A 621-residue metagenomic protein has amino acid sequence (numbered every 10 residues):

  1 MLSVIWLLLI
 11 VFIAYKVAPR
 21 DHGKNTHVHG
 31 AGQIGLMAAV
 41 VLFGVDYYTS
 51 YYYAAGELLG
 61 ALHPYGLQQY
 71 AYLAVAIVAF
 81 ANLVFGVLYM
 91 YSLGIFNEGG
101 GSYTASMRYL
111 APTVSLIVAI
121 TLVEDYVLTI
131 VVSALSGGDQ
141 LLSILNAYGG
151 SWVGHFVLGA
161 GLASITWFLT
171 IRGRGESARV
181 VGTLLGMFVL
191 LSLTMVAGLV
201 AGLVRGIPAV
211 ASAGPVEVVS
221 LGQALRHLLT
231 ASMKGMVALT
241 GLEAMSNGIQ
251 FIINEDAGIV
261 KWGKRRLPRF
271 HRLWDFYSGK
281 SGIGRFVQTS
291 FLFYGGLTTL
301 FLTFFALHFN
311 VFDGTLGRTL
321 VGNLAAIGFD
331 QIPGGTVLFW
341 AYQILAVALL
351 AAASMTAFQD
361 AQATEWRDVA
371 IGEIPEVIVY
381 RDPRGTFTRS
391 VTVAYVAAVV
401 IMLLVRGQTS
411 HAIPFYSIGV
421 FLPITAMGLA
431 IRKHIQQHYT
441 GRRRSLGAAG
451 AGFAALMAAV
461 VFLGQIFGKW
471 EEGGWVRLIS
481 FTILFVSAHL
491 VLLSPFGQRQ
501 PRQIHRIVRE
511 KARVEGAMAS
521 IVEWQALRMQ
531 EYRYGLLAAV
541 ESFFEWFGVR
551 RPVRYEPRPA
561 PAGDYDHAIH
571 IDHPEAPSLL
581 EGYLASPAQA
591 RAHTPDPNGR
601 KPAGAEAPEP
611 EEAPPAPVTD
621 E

Functional and structural regions predicted by a protein language model:
M1-V17, L58-T121, V132-L162, Y294-L300: Extracellular loop-to-transmembrane helix junctions
L2-A55, G60, Y65, P112 (+2 more regions): Membrane-interface "cap" regions at the ends of multi-pass membrane proteins
L2-I5, V157-G159, A163-A201, Q288-L292 (+3 more regions): Membrane-interface loop-to-helix entry segments
I13-P19, M187-G214, T303-N310, M427-G441 (+1 more regions): Hydrophobic alpha-helical segments and their helix-loop junctions in multi-pass secondary transporters
T26-H29, T183-G241, G468-E472: Helix-loop-helix junctions that connect adjacent transmembrane segments in multi-pass membrane transporters
V28-A39, V87-V127, A147-H155, F291 (+2 more regions): Transmembrane-helix boundary/entry motifs in multi-pass membrane transporters
P112-S115, W152-A160, I253-T298, W366-L404 (+1 more regions): Loop-to-transmembrane helix boundary motifs in multi-pass membrane proteins
V180-T183, V377-T388, I424-W470, H505-R513: C-terminal membrane-solvent junction of multi-pass transporters and transport-like membrane proteins
